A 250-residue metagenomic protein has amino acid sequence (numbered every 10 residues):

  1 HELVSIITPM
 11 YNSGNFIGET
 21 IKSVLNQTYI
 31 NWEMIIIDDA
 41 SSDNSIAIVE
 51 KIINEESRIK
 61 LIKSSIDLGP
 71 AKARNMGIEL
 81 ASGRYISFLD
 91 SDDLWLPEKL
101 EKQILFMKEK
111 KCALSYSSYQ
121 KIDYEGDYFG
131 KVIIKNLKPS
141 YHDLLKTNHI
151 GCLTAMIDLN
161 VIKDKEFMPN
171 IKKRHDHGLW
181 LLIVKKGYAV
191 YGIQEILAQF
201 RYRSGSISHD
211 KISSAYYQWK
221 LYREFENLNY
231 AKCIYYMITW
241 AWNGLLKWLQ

Functional and structural regions predicted by a protein language model:
H1-N26: N-proximal low-complexity "stem/linker" segments adjacent to membrane-targeting elements
N15-G18, D43-K51, L94, E98: Acidic helix N-cap motif at the loop->helix transition within catalytic regions of sugar-transfer enzymes
D38-A47, I66, D90: A conserved acidic beta->alpha catalytic loop
S64-A81, K102: Glycine-rich, basic loop-to-helix element that forms the pyrophosphate-binding segment of sugar-nucleotide handling
E79, V132-S213, Y217: Conserved nucleotide-sugar donor-binding catalytic segment
I86: Short aromatic/hydrophobic "clamp" motif used to bind/position activated sugar donors
D90-L94, S118: The conserved acidic donor/metal-binding loop of glycosyltransferases
E98-F129: Conserved donor NDP-sugar-binding/catalytic core segment of glycosyltransferases
